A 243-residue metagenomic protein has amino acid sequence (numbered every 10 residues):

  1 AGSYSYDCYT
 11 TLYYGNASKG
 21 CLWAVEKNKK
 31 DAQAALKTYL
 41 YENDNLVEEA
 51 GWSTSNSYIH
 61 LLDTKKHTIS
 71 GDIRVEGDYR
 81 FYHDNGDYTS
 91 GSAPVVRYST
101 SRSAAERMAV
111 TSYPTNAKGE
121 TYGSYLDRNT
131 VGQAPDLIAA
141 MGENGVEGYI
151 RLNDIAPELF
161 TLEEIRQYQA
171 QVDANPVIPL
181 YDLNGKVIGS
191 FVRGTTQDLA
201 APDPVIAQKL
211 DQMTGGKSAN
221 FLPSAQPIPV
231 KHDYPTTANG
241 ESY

Functional and structural regions predicted by a protein language model:
A1-S112, D136-M141, I150-A156, Q169 (+2 more regions): Mature secreted bioactive peptide module from preproproteins
A1-Y14, Q212-P227: N-terminal prepro-regions of secreted/extracellular proteins
A93, S101-M108, V172-S224: C-terminal partner/receptor-binding element of secreted or periplasmic proteins
P114-A117, A225, T236-A238: Low-complexity, intrinsically disordered tandem-repeat tracts enriched in small residues
A117-G148: Glycine-rich loop/turn
E158-F160: Acidic, glycine-rich low-complexity segments with interspersed aromatic residues
L162-R166: N-terminal post-signal-peptidase region of extra-cytosolic proteins
